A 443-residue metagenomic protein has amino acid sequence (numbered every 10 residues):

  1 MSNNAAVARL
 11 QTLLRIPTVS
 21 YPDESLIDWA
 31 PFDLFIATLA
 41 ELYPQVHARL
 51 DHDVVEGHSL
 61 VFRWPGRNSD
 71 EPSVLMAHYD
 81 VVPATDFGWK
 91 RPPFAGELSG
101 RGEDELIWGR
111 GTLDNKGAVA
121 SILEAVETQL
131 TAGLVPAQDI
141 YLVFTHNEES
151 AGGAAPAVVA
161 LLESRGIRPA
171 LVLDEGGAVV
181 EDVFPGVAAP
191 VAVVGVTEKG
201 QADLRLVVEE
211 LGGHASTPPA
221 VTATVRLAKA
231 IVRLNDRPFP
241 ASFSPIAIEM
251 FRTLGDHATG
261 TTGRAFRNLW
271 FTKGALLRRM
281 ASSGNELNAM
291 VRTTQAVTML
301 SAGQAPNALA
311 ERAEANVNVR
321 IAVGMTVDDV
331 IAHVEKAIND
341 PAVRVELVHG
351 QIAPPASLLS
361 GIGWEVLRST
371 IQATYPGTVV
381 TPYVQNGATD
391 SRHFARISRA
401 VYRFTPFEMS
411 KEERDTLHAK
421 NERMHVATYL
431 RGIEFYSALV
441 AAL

Functional and structural regions predicted by a protein language model:
M1-D86, R312: N-terminal helical capping/dimerization or prosegment-like subdomains of hydrolases acting on amide or phosphate bonds
H52-D53, N68-D70, V180-E181, P240-Q304 (+4 more regions): An extended, acidic, His-containing surface patch that forms the Zn2+-binding/catalytic region of metallohydrolases
D70-F144, A427: Active-site metal-coordination/substrate-binding segment of hydrolases, especially metallo-dependent peptidases
Y79-D80, L234-P238, E335-V343: A common structural junction motif
Y79-V81, V143-G152, E175-V180, G212 (+1 more regions): Acidic, glycine-rich active-site loops and adjacent beta-strand->loop/helix elements that engage anionic groups
K116-G133, G152-A160, T224-R226, R233: Active-site-proximal alpha-helical scaffold in enzymes
P156, S164-D328: Midchain, well-structured core segments that form catalytic/ion-binding scaffolds
